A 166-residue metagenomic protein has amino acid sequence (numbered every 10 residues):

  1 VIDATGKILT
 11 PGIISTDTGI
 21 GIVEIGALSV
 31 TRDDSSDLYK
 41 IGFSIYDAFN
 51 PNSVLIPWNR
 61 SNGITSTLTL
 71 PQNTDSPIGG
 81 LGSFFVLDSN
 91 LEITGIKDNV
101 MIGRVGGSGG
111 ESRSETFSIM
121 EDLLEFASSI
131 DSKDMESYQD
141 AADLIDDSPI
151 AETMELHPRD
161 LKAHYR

Functional and structural regions predicted by a protein language model:
V1-T10: Histidine-rich, glycine-flanked metal-binding segment
G6, D17, N59: Divalent metal-coordination and catalytic microenvironments
I14-G21: Histidine-centered catalytic micro-motifs
E24-F49, Q139-I150, M154: Active-site gating loops and adjacent loop-to-helix segments of metal-dependent hydrolytic enzymes
D33-I78: Long, well-ordered early-domain segments
R60-R166: Polyanionic/metal-chelating signatures
